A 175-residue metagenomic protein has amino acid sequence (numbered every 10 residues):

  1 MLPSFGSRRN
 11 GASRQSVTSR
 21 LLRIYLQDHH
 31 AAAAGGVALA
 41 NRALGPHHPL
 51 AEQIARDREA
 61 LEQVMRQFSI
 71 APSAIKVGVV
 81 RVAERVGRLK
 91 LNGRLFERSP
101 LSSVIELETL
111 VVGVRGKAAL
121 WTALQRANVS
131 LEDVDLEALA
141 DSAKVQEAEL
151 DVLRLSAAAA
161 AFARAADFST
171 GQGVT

Functional and structural regions predicted by a protein language model:
L2-S13, Q27-H30: Acidic, low-complexity proline/glycine-rich segments
P3-R8, F68-P100: Carboxylate-rich helix-loop segments that flank metal/cofactor sites and access channels in metalloenzymes
Q15, H47, F68, P100 (+1 more regions): Alpha-helical rod/repeat scaffolding segments in eukaryotic adaptors/tethers and long-chain four-helix cytokines
V17-P46, S103-N128: Alpha-helical bundle segments that constitute or directly flank the non-heme di-iron/ferroxidase center
L21-H29, P46-Q63, E106-T109, E132-A143: Alpha-helical scaffold segments that form or flank carboxylate-/histidine-based iron centers
G36-I75, Q172-T175: Long, acidic, intrinsically disordered low-complexity segments
G113-T175: Preference for long, well-ordered alpha-helical segments
